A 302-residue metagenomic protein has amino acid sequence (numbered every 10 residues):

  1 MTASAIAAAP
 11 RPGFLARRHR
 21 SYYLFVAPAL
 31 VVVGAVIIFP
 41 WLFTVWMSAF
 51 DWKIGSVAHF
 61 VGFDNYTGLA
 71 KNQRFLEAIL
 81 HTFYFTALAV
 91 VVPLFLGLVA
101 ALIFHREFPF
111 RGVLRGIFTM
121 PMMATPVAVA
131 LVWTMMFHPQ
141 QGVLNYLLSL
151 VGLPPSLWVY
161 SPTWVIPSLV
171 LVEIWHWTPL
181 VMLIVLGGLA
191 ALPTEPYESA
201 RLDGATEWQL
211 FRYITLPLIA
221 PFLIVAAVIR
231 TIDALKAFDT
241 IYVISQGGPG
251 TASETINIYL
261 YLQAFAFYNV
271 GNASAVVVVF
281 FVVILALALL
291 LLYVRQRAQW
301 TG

Functional and structural regions predicted by a protein language model:
M1-R17: Short, Lys/Arg-rich, polar N-terminal cytosolic tail immediately upstream of the first transmembrane signal-anchor
S21-G302: A structural signal for multi-pass alpha-helical bundles of membrane permease subunits that mediate small-molecule
